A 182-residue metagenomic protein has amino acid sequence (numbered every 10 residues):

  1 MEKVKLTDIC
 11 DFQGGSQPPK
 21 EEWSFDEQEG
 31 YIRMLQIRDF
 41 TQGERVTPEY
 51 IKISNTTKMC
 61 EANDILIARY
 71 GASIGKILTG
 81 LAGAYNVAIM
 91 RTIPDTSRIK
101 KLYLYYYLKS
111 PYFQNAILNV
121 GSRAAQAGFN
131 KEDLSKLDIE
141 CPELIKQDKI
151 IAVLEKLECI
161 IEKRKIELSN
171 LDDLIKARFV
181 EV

Functional and structural regions predicted by a protein language model:
M1-Q17, K136-I151, K163, E167-V182: Non-catalytic DNA-recognition/assembly elements of restriction-modification systems
E2, Y70, L81-R91, I99-L102 (+1 more regions): A short glycine-rich beta-alpha junction/loop motif
T7-W23, R33-A62: Sequence-specific dsDNA recognition surfaces
Q36-I37, T47, S54-K109: A short beta-sheet element
I53-S54, R123, E162: Short, solvent-exposed loop/turn positions at domain surfaces that link secondary-structure elements or cap domain
E155-E158: A specific heptad-register position in long alpha-helical coiled-coils used by two-component signaling proteins
